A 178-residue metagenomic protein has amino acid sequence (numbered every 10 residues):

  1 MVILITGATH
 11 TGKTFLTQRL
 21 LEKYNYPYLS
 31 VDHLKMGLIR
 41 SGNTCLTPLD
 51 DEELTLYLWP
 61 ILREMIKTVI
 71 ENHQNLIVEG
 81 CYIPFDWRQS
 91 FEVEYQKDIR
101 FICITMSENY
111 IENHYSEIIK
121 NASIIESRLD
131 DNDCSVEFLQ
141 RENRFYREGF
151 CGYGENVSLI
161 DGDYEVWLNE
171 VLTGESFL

Functional and structural regions predicted by a protein language model:
I5: Hydrophobic anchor at the beta1->P-loop junction of P-loop NTPases
T9: The conserved Walker
G12: Conserved glycine(s) of the Walker
F15: Conserved Walker
Q18-I61: Conserved substrate/cofactor phosphate-moiety recognition/catalytic segment in nucleotide-dependent phosphotransferases
L54-D98, I102-M106: Glycine-rich phosphate-binding loop used to anchor ATP phosphates in small-molecule kinases, encompassing both
I99-R144: A glycine- and Lys/Arg-enriched "phosphate-lid" helix/loop adjacent to the NTP-binding pocket of small-molecule kinases
R144-L178: NTP-dependent small-molecule kinase module
